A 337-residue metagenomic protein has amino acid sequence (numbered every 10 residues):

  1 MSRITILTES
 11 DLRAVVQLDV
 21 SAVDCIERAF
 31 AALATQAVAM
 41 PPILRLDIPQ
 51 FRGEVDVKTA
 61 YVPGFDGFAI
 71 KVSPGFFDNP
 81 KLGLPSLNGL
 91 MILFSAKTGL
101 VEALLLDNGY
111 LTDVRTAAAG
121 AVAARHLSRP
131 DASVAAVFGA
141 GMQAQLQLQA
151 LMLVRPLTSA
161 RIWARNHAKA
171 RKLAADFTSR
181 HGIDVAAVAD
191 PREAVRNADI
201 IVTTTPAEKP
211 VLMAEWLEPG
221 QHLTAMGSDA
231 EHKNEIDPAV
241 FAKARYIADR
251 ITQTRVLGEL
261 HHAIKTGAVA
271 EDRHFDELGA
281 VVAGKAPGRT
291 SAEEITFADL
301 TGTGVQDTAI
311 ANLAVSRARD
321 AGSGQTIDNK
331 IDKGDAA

Functional and structural regions predicted by a protein language model:
M1-D113, A119-A121, S128-D131, D276 (+3 more regions): N-terminal ligand-binding/catalytic initiation module
L12-R13, N234-D335: Adenosine-phosphate binding glycine-rich loop
L127-V134, P156, E218-P219: Short helix-loop-beta connector
V134-A136, T296: Conserved beta-strand elements of the Class I
A140-G141: Glycine-rich Rossmann-fold phosphate-binding loop(s) that bind the pyrophosphate of adenine dinucleotide cofactors
A144-Q145: N-terminal Rossmann-fold NAD(P) dinucleotide-binding loop
L153-R180: NAD(P)-binding Rossmann-fold cofactor-contacting core
G182-A268: Rossmann-like adenosine-cofactor binding region
